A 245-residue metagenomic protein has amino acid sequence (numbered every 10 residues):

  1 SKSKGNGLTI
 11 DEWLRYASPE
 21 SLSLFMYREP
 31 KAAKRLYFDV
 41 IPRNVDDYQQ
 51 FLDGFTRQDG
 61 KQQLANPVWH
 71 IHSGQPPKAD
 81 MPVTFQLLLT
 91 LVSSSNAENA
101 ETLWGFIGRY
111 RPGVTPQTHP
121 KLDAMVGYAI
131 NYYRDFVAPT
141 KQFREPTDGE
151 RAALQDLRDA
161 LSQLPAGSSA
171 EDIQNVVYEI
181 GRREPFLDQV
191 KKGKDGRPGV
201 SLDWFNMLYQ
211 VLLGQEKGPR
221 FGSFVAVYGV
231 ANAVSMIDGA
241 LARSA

Functional and structural regions predicted by a protein language model:
S1-N131, L213-A245: Catalytic adenosine-cofactor/nucleotide-binding cores of aminoacyl-tRNA synthetases and other
W104-A245: Basic, alpha-helical terminal appendages of large translation-related enzymes
